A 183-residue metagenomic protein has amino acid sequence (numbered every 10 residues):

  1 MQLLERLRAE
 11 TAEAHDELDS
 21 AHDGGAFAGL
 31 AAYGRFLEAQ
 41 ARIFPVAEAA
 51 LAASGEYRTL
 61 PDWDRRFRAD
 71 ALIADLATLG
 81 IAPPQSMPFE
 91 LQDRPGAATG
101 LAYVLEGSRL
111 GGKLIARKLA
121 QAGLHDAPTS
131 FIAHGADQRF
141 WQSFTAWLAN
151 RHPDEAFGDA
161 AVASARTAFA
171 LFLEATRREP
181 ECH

Functional and structural regions predicted by a protein language model:
M1-H183: Metal- and O2-centered redox machinery and metal/ROS homeostasis
